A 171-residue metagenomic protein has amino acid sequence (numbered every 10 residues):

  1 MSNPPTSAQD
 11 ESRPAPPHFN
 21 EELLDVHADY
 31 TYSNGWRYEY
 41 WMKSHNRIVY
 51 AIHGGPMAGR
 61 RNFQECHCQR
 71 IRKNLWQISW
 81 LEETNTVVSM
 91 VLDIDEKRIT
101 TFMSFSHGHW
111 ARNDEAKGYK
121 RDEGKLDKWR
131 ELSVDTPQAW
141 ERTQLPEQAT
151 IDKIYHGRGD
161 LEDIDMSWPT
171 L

Functional and structural regions predicted by a protein language model:
S2-R37, Q144, Y155, G159 (+1 more regions): Tryptophan-anchored aromatic micro-motifs
A8-S12, E21-E22, R47-V49, A58-R61 (+2 more regions): Short amphipathic alpha-helical surface micro-motifs
A28-Y32, Y50-H53, I78-E82: Short beta-strand segments that buttress and anchor functional surface loops
N34, M42-N46, R72: Residue-level recognition of beta-strand termini and adjacent short loop/turns
E39-H67: N-terminal glycine/threonine-rich, aromatic-flanked beta-hairpin/loop signature
N46-V49, L75-W76, K97-I99: Hydrophobic residues embedded in beta-strands of well-ordered beta-sheets
P56-I94: Contiguous, well-ordered beta-strand patches that form the walls/edges of small beta-barrel/beta-sandwich domains
S79-L171: Beta-sheet ligand-binding and adhesion/scaffold domains
